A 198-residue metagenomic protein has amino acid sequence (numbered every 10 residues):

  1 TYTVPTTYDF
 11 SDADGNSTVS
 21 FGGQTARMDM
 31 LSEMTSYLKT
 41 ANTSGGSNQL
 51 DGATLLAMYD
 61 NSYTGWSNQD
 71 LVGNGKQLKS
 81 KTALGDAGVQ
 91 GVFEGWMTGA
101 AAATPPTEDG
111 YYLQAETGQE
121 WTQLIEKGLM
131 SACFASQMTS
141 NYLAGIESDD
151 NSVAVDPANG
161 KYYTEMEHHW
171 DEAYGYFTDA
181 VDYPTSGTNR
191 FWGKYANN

Functional and structural regions predicted by a protein language model:
T1-N198: Mature extracytoplasmic or organellar-lumen-exposed domains after removal of signal/transit peptides
